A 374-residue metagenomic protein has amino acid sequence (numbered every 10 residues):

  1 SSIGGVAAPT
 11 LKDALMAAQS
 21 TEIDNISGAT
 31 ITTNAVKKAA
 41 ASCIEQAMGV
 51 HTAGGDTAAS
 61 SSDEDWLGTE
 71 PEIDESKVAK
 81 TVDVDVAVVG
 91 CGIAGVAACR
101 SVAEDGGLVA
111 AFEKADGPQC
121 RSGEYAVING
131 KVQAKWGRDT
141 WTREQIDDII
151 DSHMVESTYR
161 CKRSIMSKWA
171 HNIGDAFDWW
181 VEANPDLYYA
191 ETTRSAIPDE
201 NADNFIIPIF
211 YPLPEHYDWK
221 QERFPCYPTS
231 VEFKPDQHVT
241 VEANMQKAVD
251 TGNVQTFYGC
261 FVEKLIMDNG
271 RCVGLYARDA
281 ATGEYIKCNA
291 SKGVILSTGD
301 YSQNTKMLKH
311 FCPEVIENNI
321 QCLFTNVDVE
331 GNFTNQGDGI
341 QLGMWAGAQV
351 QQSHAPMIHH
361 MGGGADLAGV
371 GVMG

Functional and structural regions predicted by a protein language model:
S1-D56: Active-site- and interface-proximal helix/loop "cap" or "latch" segments in soluble metabolic and energy-transducing
A58-D83: A short, basic/flexible loop-to-alpha-helix module at the beginning of a structural domain
T81-A110: N-terminal Rossmann-like FAD-binding beta1-loop-alpha1 element of flavoenzymes
A115-D139, H360: Conserved N-terminal glycine-rich FAD pyrophosphate-binding loop of Rossmann-like flavoproteins
N129-W169, V181: Glycine-rich active-site loop/strand segments that organize a redox cofactor
W169-E284, T305-K306: Conserved redox-cofactor binding core of oxidoreductases
A281-E284, N289-G363: Glycine-rich loop(s) and the adjacent beta-strand/alpha-helix scaffold that form part
I358-G374: FAD cofactor-binding and catalytic pocket of flavoenzymes
